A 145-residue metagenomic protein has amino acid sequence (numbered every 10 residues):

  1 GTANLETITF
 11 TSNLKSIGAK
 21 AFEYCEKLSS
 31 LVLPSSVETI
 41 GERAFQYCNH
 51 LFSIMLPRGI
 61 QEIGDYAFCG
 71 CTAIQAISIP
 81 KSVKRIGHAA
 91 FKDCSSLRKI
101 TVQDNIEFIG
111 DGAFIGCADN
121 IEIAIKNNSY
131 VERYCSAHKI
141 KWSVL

Functional and structural regions predicted by a protein language model:
G1-S16, E26-T39, N49-E62, T72-R85 (+3 more regions): Structural signature of tandem-repeat unit edges
G18-E23, G41-A44, G64-C69, G87-K92 (+1 more regions): Consensus positions within tandem repeat domains that build extended binding/scaffold surfaces
I115-G116, S136: A structural signal for leucine-rich repeat
H138-I140: Repeat-associated, polar segments at repeat-unit boundaries in modular proteins
